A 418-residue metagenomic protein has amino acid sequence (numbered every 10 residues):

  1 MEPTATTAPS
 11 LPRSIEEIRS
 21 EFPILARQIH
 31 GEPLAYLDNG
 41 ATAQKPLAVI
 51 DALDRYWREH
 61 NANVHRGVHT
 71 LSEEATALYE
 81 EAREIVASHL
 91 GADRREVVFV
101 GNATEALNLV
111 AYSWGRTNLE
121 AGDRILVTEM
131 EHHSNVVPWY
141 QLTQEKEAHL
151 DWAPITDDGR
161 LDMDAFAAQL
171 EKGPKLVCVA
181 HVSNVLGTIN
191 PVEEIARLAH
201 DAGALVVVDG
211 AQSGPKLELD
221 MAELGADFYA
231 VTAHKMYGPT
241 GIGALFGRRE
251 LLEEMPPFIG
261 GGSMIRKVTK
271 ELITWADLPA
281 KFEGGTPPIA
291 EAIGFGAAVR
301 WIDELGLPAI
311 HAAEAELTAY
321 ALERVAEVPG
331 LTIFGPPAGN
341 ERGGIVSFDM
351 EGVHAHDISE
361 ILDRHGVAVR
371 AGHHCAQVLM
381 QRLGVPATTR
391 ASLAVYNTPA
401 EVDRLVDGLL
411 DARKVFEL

Functional and structural regions predicted by a protein language model:
M1-L418: Pyridoxal 5′-phosphate
